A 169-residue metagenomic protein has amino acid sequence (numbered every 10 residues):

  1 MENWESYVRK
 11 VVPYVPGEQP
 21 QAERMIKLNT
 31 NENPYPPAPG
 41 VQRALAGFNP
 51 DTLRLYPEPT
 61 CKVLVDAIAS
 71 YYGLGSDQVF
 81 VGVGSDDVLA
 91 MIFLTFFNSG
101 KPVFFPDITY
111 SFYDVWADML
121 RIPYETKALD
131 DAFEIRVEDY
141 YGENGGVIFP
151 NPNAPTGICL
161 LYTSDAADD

Functional and structural regions predicted by a protein language model:
M1-L55, E143, I148-N151: N-terminal "arm"/small-domain region of PLP-dependent enzymes with the aminotransferase-like
E5, A38-Q42, C61-V65, L89 (+1 more regions): A general structural signal for well-ordered alpha-helical segments in protein cores
Y7-P13, V83, A128-E134: Short gly/ser/thr-rich secondary-structure transition/capping motifs
R24, Q78, P123-E125: Conserved beta-strand segments of alpha/beta enzyme cores
P57, V81, F105: Conserved SAM-binding loop
V63-P102: Phosphate-binding glycine-rich loop
T95-P150, P155-C159: PLP-dependent aminotransferase-like
Y162-D169: Conserved small/polar residues in nucleotide/adenosyl-binding loops
